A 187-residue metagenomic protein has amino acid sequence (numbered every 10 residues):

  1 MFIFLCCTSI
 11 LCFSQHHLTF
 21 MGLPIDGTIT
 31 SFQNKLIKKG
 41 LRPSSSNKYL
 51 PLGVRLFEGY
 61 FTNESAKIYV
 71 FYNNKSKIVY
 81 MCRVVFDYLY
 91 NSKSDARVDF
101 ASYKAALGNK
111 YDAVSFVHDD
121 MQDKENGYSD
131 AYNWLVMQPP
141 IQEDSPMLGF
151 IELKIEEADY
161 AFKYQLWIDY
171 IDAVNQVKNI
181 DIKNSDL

Functional and structural regions predicted by a protein language model:
M1-F2: Bacterial N-terminal signal peptides that target proteins for export
S9-L11: N-terminal signal peptide c-region/cleavage motif recognized by signal peptidases
Q15-L50, F86-L187: Non-cytosolic coordination micro-motifs
R55-Y103: Mid-chain, structured segments of secreted extracytoplasmic proteins
